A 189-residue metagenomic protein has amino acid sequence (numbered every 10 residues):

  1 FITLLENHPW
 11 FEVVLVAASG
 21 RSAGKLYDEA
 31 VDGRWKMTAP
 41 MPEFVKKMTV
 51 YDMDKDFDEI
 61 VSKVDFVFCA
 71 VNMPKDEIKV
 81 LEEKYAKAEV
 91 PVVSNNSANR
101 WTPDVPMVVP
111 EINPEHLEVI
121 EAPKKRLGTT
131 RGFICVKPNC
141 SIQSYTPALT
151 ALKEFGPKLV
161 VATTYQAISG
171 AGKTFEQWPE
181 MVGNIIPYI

Functional and structural regions predicted by a protein language model:
F1-Y188: N-terminal Rossmann-like NAD(P) cofactor-binding subdomain of oxidoreductases, focused on the glycine-rich
